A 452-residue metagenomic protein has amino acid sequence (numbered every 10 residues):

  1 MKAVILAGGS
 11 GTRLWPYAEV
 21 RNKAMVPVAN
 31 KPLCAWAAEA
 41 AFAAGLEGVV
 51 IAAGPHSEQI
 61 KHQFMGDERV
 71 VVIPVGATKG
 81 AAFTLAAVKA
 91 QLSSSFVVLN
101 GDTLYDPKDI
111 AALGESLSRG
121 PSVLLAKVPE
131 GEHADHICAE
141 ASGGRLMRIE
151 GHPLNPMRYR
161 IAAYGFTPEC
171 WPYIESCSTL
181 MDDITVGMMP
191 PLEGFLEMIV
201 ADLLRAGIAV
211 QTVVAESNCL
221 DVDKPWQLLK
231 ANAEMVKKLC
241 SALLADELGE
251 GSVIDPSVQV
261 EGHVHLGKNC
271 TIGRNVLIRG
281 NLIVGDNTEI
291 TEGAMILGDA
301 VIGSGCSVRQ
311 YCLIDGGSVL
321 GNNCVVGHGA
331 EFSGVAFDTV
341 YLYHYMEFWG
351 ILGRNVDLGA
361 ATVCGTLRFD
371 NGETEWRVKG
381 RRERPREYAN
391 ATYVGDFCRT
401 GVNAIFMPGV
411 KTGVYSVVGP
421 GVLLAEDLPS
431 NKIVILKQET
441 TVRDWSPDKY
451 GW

Functional and structural regions predicted by a protein language model:
M1-A18, L436: N-terminal nucleotide-binding beta1-loop-alpha1 segment
K2-I5, R13, P27, K31-L99: Conserved N-terminal catalytic core of the sugar/cofactor nucleotidyltransferase
A38-E39, S57, A86, P107-S118 (+1 more regions): Short alpha-helix within the catalytic core of nucleotide-sugar-dependent glycosyltransferases
N100-L104: The conserved acidic donor/metal-binding loop of glycosyltransferases
K108-A134: Conserved donor-nucleotide/metal-binding helix-loop-beta segment in metal-dependent transferases, i.e., the alpha-helix
G114, R145-C240: Catalytic-core segments of class I nucleotidyltransferases/pyrophosphorylases that form NMP-activated intermediates
E193, A201-M295: Extended, small-residue-rich solenoid/repeat segments and analogous flexible loops that form exposed scaffolds
R309-V319, N323-W452: Glycine-rich hexapeptide-repeat left-handed beta-helix
